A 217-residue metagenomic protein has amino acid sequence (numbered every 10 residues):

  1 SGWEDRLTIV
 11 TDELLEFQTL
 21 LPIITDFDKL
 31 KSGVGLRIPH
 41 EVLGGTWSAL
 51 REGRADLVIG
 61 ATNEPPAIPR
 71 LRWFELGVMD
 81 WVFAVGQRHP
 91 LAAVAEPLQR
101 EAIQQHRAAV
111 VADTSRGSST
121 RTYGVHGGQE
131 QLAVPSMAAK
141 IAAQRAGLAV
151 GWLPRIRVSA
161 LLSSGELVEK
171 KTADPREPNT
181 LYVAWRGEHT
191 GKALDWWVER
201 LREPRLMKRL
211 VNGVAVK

Functional and structural regions predicted by a protein language model:
E4-A67, V216-K217: Central regulatory/effector-binding core of bacterial HTH transcription factors
R6-V10, V58, A84, A109 (+2 more regions): Short, well-ordered beta-strand segments
D12, A61, L153-P154, A193: Replace "coordinates the UDP/GDP/TDP-sugar" with "coordinates nucleotide-activated sugar donors
D12-E13, A112-T114, R186-G187: Structural motif
F17-Q18, G44, W152, L161 (+1 more regions): Loop/helix-junction capping segments adjacent to catalytic residues or to phosphate/diphosphate-binding pockets
P66-L148, L153-P178, D195, E199-K217: C-terminal regulatory
